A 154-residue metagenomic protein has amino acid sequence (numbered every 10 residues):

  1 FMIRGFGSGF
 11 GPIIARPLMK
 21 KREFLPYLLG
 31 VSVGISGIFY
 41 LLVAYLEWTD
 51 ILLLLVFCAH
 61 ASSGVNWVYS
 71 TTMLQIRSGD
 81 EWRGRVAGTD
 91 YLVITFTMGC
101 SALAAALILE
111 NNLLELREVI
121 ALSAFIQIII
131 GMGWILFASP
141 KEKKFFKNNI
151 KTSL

Functional and structural regions predicted by a protein language model:
F1-L154: C-terminal transmembrane bundle of multi-pass solute transporters/carriers
